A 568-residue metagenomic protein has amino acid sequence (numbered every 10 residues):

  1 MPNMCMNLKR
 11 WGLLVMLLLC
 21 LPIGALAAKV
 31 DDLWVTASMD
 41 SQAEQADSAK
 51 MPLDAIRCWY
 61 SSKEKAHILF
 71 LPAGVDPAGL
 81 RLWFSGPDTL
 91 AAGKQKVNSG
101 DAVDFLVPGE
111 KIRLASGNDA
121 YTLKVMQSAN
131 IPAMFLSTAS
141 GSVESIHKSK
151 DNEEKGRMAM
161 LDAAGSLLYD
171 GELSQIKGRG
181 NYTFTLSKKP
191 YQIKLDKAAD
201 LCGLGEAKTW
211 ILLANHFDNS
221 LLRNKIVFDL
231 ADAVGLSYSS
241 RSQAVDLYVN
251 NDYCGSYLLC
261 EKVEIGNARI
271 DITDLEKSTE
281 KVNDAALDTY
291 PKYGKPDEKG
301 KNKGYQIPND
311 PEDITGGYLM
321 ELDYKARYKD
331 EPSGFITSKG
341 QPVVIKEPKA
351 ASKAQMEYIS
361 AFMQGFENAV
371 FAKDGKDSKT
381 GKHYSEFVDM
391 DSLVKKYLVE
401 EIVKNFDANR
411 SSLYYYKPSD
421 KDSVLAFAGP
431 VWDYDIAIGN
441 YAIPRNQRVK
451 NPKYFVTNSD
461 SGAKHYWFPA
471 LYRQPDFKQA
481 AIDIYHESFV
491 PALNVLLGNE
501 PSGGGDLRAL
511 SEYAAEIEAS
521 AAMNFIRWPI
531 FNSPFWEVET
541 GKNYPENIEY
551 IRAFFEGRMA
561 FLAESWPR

Functional and structural regions predicted by a protein language model:
N3-L13: Bacterial N-terminal signal peptides that target proteins for export
L14-P22: Bacterial N-terminal signal peptides
A27-N130: Beta-rich interaction/scaffold domains
D88-L90, V234-D246, N405: Short, well-structured beta-strand/strand-turn elements
L123-R179: Hydrophobic alpha-helical membrane-insertion signals
E154-A214, S352-Q355: Conserved oxyanion/phosphate-binding beta-strand-loop segments in alpha/beta enzyme cores
Y182, L186, Y328-D330, K339-R410 (+2 more regions): Middle-to-C-terminal accessory/interaction subdomains
A199-D200, A214, L236-S240, D252-L398: Internal "kinase-insert"/substrate-recognition segments embedded within catalytic cores of ATP-dependent enzymes
